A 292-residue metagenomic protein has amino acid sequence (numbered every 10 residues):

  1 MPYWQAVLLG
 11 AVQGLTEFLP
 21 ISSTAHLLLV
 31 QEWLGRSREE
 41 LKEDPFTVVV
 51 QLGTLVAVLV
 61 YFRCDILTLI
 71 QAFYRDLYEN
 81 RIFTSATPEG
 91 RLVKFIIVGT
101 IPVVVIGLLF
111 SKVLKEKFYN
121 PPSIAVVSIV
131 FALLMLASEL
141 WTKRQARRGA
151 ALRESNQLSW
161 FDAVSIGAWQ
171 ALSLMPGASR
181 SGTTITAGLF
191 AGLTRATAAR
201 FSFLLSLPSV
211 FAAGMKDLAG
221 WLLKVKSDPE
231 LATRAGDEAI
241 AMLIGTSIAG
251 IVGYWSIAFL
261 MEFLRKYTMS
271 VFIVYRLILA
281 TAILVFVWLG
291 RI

Functional and structural regions predicted by a protein language model:
M1-I292: Multi-pass membrane proteins that catalyze or facilitate reactions on polyprenyl-/lipid-phosphate substrates and their
